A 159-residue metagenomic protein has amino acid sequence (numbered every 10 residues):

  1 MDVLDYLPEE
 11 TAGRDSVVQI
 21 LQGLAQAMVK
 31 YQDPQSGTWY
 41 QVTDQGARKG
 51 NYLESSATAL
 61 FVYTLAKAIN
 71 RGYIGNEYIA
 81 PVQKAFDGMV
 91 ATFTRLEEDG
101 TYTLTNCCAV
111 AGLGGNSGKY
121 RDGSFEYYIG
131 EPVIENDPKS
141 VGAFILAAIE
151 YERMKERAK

Functional and structural regions predicted by a protein language model:
M1-L4, D15-V29, V62, A66 (+2 more regions): Hydrophobic core segments within long, regular secondary-structure runs in both alpha- and beta-rich folds
D2-E10, K67-G72, Y151-E152: Amphipathic alpha-helix from the class-I
D2-Y6, A27-K30, P34-Q41, G46-N51 (+3 more regions): Flexible, surface-exposed loop/gating regions in the mature catalytic domains of secreted/periplasmic hydrolases
E9, G13, V17, Q32 (+4 more regions): Solvent-exposed loop and edge beta-strand segments that line ligand/cofactor-binding and catalytic clefts
T11, S16-Q19, G23, P34-Q35 (+1 more regions): Active-site acid/base region of carbohydrate-active enzymes
Q19-M28, T43-L53, T103-G112: Phosphate-binding glycine-rich loops and adjacent basic patches that engage nucleotide phosphates, nucleic-acid
L53, N70-K159: CBM-like carbohydrate-recognition segments
S55-I69: Short, structured interface segments that constitute the first stable element of a domain
